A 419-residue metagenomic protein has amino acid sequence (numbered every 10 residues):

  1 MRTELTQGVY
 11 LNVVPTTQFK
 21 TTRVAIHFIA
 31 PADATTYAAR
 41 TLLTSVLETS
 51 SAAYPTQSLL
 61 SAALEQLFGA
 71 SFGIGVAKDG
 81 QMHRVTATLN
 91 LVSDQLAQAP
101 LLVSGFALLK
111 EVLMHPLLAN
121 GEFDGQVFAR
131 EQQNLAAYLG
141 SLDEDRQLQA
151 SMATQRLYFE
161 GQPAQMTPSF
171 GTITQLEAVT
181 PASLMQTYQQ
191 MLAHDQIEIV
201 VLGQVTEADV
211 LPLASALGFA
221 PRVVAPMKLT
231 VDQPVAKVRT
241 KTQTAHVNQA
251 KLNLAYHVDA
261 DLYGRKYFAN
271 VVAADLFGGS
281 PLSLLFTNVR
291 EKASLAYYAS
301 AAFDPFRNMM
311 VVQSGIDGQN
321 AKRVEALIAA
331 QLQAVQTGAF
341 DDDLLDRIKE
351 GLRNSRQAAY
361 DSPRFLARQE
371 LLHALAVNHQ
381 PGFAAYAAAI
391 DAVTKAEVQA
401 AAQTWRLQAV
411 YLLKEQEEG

Functional and structural regions predicted by a protein language model:
M1-L67, T172-A178, M185-N288, E325 (+1 more regions): His/Glu-rich zincin catalytic helix
V14, K20-A32, A38, S58-E111 (+6 more regions): M16 family metallopeptidases and their MPP-like homologs
S50-A53, D94-L96, H115-D124: Short, polar/flexible loop-turn hinges at active-site or ligand-entry regions and domain interfaces
S61, H115-L139, M227-P234, A334-A359: Acidic/histidine-enriched alpha-helical segments
A77-D79, M185-M191, S300-D304, Q399-Q403: Short, flexible, solvent-exposed loop/turn segments with mixed acidic/basic and small polar residues
G125-Q189: Compact, aliphatic and Gly/Pro-tolerant "microcore" segments centered on a short helix or tight beta-hairpin and their
A136-S141, R239-K251, R353-P363: Short, low-order "capping/linker" segments at domain edges
